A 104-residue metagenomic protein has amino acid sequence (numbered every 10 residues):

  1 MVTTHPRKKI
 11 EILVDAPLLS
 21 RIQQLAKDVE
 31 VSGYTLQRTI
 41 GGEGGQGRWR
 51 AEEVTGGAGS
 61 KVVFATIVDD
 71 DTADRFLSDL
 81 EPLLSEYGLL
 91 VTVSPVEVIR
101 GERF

Functional and structural regions predicted by a protein language model:
M1-F104: Positively charged, small/polar-rich N-terminal and surface patches that mediate targeting and assembly and bind
